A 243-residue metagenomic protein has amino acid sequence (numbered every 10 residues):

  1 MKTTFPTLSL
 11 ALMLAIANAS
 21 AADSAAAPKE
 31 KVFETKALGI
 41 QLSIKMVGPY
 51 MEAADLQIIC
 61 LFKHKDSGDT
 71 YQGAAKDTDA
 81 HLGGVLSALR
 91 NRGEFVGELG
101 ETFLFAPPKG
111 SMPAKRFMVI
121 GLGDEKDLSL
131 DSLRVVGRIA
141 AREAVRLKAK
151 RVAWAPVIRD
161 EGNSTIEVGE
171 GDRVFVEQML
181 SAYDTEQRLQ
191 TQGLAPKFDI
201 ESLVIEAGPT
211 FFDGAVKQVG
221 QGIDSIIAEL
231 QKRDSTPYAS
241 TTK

Functional and structural regions predicted by a protein language model:
M1-T7: Positively charged n-region of N-terminal signal peptides that target proteins for export
T3, A19-A21: N-terminal cationic leader/targeting segments used for protein routing and processing
T7-A17: Bacterial N-terminal signal peptides
A22-K243: Glycine-/small-residue-enriched capping loops at alpha/beta junctions
